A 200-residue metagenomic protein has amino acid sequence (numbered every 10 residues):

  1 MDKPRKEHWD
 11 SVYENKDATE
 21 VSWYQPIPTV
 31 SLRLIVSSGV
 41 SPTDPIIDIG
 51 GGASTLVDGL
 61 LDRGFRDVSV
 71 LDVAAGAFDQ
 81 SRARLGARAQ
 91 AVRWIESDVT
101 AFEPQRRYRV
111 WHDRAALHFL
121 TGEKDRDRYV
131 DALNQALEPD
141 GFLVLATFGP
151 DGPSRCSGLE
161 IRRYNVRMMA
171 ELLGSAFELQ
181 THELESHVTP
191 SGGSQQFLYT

Functional and structural regions predicted by a protein language model:
M1-R106, L120-A136, G141-T200: Class I (Rossmann-like) S-adenosyl-L-methionine-dependent methyltransferase catalytic domain, capturing the SAM-binding
R109: Conserved acidic residues
H112: A conserved beta-strand element that flanks and buttresses the S-adenosyl-L-methionine
A115-F119: Short catalytic micro-motifs in class I SAM-dependent methyltransferases
